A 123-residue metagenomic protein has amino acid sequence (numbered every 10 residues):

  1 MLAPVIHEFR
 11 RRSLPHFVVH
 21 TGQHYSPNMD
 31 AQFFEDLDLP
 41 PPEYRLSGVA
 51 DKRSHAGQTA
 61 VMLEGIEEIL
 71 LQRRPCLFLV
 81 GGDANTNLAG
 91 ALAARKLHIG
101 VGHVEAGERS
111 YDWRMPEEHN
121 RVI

Functional and structural regions predicted by a protein language model:
M1-R10, Q32-F33, R45-I123: Active-site and donor-binding regions of nucleotide-sugar-utilizing enzymes
R11-L14, L39, E43: Non-catalytic terminal and connector segments of soluble metabolic enzymes
P15-Q23: Short internal beta-strands
G22-P40: N-terminal beta-loop-helix "entrance" segment that forms/cooperates in small-molecule cofactor or anionic ligand
